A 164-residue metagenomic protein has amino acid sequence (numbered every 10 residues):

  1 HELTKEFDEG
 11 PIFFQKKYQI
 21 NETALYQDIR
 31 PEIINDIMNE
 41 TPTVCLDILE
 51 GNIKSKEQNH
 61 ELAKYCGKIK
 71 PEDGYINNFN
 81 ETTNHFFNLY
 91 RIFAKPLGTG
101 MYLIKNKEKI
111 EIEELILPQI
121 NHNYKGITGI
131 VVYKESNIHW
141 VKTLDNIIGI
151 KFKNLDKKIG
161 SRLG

Functional and structural regions predicted by a protein language model:
H1-C66, D73: Donor/substrate-binding cores of folate-linked one-carbon enzymes
T4-K5, C66-K68, V131, W140: Short secondary-structure boundary/capping segments
K68-E81: Acyl-group handling in specialized metabolite and lipid biosynthesis
N78-G164: An anion-binding loop in the catalytic cleft
